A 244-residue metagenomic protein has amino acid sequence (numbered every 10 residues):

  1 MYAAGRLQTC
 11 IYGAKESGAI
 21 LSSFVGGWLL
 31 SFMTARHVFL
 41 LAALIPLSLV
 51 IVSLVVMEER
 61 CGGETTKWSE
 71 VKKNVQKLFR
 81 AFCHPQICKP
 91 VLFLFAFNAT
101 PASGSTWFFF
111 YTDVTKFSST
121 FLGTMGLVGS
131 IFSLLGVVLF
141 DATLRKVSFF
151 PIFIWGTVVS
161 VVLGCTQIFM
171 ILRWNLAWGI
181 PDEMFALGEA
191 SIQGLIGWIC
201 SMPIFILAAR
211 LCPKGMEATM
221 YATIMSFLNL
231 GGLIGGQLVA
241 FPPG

Functional and structural regions predicted by a protein language model:
A3-L30, G129, M225-G236: Glycine-rich segments within core transmembrane alpha-helices of 12-TM secondary carriers
I20-H37, D141-R145, L233-G244: Transmembrane alpha-helix termini and helix-breaking/packing motifs in multi-pass membrane transporters
L30, L135-W155, W174, P243-G244: Helix-to-loop junctions at the C-terminal end of transmembrane segments in multipass secondary transporters
R36-V55: Symmetry-related core transmembrane helices of the 12-TM Major Facilitator Superfamily/SLC fold
E59-P90: Juxtamembrane intracellular "pre-TM" segments in multi-pass secondary transporters
F82-T106, S191, L195: Pair of pore-lining "gating" transmembrane helices in MFS-fold secondary transporters
A102-G123: Short amphipathic helix-loop junctions that connect adjacent transmembrane helices in Major Facilitator Superfamily/SLC
P151-P203: C-terminal transmembrane helical hairpin of 12-TM major facilitator-type secondary transporters
